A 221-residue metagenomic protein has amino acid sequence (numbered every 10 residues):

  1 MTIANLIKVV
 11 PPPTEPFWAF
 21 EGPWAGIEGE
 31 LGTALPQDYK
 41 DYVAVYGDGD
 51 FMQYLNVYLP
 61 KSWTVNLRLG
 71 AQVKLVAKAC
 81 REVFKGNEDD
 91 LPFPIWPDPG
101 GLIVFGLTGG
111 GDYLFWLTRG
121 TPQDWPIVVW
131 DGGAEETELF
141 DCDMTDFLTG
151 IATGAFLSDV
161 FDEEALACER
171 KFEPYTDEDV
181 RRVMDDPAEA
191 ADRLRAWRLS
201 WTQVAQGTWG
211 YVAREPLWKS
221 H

Functional and structural regions predicted by a protein language model:
M1-D112, T121, D159, E163-L166 (+1 more regions): A surface-exposed partner-binding patch
Y113-W116, W125-P126, T137-E138: Short helix/loop capping segments that flank catalytic or ligand/cofactor-binding pockets
T118-T121, W130: Low-complexity, glycine/alanine/valine/leucine- and proline-rich hydrophobic stretches
V128-V160: Compact, glycine/acidic-enriched structural inserts
